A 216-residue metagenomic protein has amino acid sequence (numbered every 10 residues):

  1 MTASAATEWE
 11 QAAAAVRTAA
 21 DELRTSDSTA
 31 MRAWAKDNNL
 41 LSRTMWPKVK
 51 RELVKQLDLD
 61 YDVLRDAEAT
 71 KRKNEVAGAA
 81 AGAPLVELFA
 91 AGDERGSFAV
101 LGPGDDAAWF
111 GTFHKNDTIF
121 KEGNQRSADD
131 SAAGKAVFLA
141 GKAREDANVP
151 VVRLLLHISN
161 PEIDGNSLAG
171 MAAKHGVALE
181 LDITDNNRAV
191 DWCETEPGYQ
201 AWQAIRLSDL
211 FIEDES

Functional and structural regions predicted by a protein language model:
M1-F89: Basic, amphipathic N-terminal segments that precede the first structured/catalytic domain
T2-D21, D27, N148-S216: C-terminal functional segments of enzyme domains
W9, W34, W46, W109-F113 (+2 more regions): A residue-identity detector for tryptophan
K36, K48-K50, K55, K71-K73 (+5 more regions): Context-gated lysine
R72-S127, S131: RNase H-like nuclease fold core
A90-G92, A136, N160: Generic secondary-structure microfeatures
D129-R153, G170-A173: Short, basic/hydrophobic alpha-helical segments
